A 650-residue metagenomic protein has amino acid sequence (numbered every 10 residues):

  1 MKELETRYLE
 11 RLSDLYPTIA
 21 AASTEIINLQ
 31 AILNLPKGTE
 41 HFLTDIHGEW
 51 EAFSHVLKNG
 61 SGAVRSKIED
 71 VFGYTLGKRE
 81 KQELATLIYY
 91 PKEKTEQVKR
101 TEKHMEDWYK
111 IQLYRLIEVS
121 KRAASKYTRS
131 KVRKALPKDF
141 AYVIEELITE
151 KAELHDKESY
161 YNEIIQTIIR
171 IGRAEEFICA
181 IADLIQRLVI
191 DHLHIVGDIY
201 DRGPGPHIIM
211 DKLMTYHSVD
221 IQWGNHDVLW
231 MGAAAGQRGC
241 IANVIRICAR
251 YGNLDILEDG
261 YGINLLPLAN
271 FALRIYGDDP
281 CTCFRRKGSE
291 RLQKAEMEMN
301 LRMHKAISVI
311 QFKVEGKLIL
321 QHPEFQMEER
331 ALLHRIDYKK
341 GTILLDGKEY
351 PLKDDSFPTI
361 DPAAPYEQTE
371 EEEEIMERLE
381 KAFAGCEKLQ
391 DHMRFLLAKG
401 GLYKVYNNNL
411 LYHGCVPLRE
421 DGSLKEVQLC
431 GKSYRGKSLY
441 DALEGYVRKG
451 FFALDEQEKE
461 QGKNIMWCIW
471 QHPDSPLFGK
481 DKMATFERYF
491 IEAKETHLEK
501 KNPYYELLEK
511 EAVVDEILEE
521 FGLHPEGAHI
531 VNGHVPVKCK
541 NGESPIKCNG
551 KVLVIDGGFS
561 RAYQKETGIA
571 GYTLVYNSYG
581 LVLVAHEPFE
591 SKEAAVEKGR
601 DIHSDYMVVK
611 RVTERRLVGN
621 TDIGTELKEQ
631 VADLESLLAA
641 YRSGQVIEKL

Functional and structural regions predicted by a protein language model:
M1-L650: Feature recognizes metal-dependent phosphohydrolase scaffolds
